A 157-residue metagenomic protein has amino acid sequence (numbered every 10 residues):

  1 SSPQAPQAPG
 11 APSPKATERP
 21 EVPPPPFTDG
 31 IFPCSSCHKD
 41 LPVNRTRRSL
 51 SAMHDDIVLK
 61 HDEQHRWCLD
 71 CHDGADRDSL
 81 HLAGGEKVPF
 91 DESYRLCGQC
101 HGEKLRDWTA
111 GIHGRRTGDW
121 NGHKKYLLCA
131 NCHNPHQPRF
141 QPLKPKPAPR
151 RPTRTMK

Functional and structural regions predicted by a protein language model:
S1-K157: Short sequence/structural segments immediately N-terminal
